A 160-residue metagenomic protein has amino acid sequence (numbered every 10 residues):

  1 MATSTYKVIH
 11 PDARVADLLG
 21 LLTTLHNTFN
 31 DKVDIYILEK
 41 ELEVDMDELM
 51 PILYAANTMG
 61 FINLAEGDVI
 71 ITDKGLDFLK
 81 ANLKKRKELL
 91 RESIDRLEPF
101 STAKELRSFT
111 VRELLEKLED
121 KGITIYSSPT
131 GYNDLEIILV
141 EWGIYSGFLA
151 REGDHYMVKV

Functional and structural regions predicted by a protein language model:
M1-V160: Donor-sugar nucleotide-binding helix/loop cap in glycosyltransferases
